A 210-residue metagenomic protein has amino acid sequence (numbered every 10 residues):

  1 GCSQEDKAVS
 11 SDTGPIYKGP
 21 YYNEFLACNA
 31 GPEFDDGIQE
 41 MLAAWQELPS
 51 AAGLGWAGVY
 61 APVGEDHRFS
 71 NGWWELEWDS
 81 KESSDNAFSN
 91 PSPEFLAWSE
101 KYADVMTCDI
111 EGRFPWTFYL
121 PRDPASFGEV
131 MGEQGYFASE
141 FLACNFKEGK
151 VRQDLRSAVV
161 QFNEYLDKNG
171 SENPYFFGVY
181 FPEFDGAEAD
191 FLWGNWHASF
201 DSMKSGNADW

Functional and structural regions predicted by a protein language model:
C2-W210: Short S/T/G/P-rich N-terminal loop/turn motif that feeds into the first structured element of a domain
